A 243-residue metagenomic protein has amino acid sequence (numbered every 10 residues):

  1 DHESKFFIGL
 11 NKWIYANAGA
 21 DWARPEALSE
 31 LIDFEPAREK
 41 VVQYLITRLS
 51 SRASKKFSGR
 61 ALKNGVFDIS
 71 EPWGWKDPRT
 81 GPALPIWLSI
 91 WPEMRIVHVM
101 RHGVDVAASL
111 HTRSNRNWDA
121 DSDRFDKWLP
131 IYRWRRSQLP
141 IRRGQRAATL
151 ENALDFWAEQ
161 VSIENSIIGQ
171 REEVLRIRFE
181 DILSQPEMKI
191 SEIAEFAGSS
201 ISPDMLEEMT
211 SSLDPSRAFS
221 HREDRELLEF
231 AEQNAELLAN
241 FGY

Functional and structural regions predicted by a protein language model:
D1, E93-R101, W118-S122, S202-P203: Short hydrophobic/aromatic-enriched beta-strand-loop microsegments
D1-F57, M209-S216: PAPS-dependent sulfotransferase catalytic core
K5-F7, R79-P82, H102-V106, T112-N115 (+1 more regions): Short, solvent-exposed loop/turn segments at secondary-structure junctions
I8-G19, R113-N117, I193-F196: Short, hinge-like loop/turn segments at secondary-structure boundaries
V42, L49-A53, E71, D121-T149: Lumenal/extracellular "mature" regions of secretory-pathway glycan-modifying transferases
Y44-A83: Glycine-rich phosphate-binding loop used to anchor ATP phosphates in small-molecule kinases, encompassing both
K76-D77, W87-R113: Conserved phosphate-donor/acceptor-positioning beta-strand/loop module used by diverse small-molecule
H111, D119-A120, W134-L154, A158-E172 (+2 more regions): PAPS-dependent sulfotransferases, especially Golgi type II membrane carbohydrate sulfotransferases
